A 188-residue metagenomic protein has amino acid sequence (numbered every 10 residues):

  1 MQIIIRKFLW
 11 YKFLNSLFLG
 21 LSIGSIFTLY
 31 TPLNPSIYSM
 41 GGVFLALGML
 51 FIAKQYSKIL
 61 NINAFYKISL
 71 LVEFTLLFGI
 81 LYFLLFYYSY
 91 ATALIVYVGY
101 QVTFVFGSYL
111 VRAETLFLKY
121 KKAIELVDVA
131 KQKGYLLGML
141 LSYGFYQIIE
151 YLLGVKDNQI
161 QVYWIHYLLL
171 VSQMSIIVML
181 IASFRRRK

Functional and structural regions predicted by a protein language model:
I3-F18, G41, T92-G99, L168: Alpha-helical transmembrane segments of MFS and MFS-like solute carriers/permeases
F8-G20, G24, T28, G99-Y146: Substrate-agnostic recognition of the 12-TM MFS/MFS-like secondary transporter fold
Y30-G41, Y87-V96: Membrane-helix interface and helix-disruption motif detector
M40-S57: Central cavity-lining transmembrane alpha-helices of secondary-active solute carriers, predominantly the Major
K58-V72: Cytoplasmic membrane-interface "Motif A"-like loop-to-helix N-cap segments of 12-TM Major Facilitator Superfamily
E73-L94: C-terminal ends and interior cores of transmembrane alpha-helices in multi-pass membrane transporters/permeases
Y143, Q147-M174: A membrane-interface helix-boundary motif in multi-pass transporters
L169-K188: Multi-pass alpha-helical transporter architecture, strongest for 12-TM Major Facilitator/SLC carriers used
